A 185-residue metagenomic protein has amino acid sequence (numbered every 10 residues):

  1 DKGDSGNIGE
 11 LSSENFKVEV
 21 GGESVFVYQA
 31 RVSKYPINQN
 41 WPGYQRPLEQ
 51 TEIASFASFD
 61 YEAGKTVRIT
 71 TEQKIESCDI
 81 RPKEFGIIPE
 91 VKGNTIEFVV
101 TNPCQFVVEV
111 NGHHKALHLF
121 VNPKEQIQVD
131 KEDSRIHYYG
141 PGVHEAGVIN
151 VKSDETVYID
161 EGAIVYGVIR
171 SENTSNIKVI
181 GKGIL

Functional and structural regions predicted by a protein language model:
K2-K131: Beta-strand-enriched, solvent-exposed domains that form extended recognition/catalytic surfaces
G6, G86-I88, I96, H137-Y139 (+2 more regions): Short, flexible coil/linker segments at or flanking structured domains
Y61, V100, K131, Y138-Y139 (+3 more regions): Hydrophobic beta-strand core residues of beta-sandwich domains
K65-T66, R135-I136, E155-T156: Hydrophobic beta-strand segments of well-ordered beta-sheets in folded domains
F98-V100, H144-E155, I164-I180: Extracellular beta-strand-rich solenoid/capping regions of secreted or surface-exposed proteins that bind or remodel
Q105, I136, N176: A residue-level signal for beta-strand positions that form part of recognition/binding surfaces within mature
N111, R135, Y139-G142, I159-A163 (+1 more regions): Extracellular beta-strand-rich, repetitive "passenger/adhesive" scaffolds that bind or process carbohydrates
P123-P141, E145, I149: An acidic-aromatic substrate-binding cleft motif
